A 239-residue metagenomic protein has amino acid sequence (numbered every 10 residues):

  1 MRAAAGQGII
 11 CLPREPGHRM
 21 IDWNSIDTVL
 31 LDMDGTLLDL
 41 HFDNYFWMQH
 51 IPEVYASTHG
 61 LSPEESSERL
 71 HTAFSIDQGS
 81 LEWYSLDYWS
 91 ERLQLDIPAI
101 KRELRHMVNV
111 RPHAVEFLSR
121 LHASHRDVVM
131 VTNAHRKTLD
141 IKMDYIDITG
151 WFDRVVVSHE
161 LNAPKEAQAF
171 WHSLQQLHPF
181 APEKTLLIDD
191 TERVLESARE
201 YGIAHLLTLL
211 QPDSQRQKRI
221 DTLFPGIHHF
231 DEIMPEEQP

Functional and structural regions predicted by a protein language model:
G6, I10-V29, S119, H135-R136 (+1 more regions): Asp-based, Mg2+/Mn2+-dependent phosphohydrolase catalytic module
I21-E116, H135-K137: N-terminal helical cap/lid subdomain that shapes the substrate entry/recognition surface in HAD-like hydrolases
H113-H125: Catalytic-core regions built around general acid/base machinery
H125-V129, P182-T185: Short active-site oxyanion
